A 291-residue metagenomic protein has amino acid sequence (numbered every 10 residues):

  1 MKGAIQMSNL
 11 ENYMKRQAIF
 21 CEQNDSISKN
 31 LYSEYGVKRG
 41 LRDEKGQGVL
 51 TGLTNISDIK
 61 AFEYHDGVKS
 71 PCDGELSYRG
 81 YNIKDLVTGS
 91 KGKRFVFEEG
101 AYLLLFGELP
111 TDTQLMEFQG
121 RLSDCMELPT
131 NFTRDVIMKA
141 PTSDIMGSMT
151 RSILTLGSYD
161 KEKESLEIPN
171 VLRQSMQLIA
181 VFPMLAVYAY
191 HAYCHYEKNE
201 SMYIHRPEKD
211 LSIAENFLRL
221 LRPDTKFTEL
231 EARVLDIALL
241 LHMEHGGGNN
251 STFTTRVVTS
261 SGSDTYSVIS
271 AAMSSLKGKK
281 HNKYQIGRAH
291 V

Functional and structural regions predicted by a protein language model:
K2-R288: Hydrophobic alpha-helical bundle cores within soluble ligand-binding/oligomerization subdomains
